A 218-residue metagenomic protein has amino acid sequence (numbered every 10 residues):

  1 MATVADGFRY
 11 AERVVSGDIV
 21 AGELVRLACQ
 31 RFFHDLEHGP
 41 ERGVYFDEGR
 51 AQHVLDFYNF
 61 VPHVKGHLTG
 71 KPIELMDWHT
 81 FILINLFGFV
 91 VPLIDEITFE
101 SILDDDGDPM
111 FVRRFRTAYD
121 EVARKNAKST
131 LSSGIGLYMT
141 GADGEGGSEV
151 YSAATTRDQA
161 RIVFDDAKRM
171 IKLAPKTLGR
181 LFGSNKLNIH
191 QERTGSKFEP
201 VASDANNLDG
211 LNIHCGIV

Functional and structural regions predicted by a protein language model:
A2-V218: Phosphate/NTP-binding elements of NTP-utilizing enzymes
